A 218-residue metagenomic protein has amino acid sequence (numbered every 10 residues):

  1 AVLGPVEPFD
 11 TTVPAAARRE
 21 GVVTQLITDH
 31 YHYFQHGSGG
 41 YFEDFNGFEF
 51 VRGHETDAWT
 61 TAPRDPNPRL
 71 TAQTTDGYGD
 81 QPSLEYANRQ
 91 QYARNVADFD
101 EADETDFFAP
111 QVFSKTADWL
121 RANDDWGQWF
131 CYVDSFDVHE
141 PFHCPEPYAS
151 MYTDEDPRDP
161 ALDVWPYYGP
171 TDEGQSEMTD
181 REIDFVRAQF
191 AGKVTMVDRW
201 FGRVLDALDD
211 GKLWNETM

Functional and structural regions predicted by a protein language model:
A1-M218: Catalytic domains that recognize anionic headgroups
